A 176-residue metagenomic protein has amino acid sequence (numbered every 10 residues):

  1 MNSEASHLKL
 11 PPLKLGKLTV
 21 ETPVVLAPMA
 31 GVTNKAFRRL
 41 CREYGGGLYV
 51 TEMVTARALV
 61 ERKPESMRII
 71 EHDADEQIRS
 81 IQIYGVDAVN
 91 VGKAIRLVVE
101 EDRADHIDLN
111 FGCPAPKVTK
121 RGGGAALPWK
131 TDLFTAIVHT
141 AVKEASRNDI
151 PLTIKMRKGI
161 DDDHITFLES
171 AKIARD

Functional and structural regions predicted by a protein language model:
E4-K14, M29-D105: Glycine-rich, positively charged N-terminal anion/phosphate-binding segment
V20, D75, S146-N148: Short, structurally constrained coil/turn elements that cap an alpha-helix or connect an alpha-helix to the following
V20-E21, R39: Non-catalytic, substrate/partner-engaging modules appended to enzymatic cores
E21-P23, E76-S80, T153: Short, solvent-exposed beta-strand edge segments and adjacent coil->beta transition regions
E43, G92-G123, L127-D176: Alpha/beta enzyme core
